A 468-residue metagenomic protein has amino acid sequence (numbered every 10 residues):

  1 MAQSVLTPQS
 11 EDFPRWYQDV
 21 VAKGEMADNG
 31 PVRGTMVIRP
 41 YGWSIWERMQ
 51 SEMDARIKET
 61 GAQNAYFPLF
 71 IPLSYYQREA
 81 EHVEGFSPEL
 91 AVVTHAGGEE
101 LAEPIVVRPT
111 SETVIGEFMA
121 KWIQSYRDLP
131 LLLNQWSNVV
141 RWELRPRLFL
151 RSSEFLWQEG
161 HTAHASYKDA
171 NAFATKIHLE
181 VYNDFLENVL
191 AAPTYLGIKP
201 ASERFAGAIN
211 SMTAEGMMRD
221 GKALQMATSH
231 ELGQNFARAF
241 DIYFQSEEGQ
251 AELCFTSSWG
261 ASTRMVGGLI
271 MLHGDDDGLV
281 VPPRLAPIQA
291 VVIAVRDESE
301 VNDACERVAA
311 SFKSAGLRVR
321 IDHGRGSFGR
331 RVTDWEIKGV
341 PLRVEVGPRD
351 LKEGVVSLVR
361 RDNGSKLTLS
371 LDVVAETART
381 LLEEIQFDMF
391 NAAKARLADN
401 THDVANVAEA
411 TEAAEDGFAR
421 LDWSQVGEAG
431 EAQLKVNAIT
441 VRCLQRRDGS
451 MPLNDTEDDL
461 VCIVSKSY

Functional and structural regions predicted by a protein language model:
M1-Y468: NTP/phosphate- and nucleic-acid-binding module
